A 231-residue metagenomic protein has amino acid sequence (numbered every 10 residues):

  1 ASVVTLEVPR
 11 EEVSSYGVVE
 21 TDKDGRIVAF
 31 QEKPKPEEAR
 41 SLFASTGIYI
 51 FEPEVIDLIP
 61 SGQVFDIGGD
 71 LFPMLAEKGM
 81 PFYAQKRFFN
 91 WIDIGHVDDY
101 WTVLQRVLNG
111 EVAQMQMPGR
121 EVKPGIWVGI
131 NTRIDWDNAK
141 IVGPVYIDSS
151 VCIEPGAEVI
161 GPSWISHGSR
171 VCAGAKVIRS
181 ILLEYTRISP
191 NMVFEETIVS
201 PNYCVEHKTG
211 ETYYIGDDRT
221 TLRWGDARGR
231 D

Functional and structural regions predicted by a protein language model:
A1-E54, I59-Q63: Conserved core of the sugar-phosphate nucleotidyltransferase
E54, L58-D231: Left-handed beta-helix
